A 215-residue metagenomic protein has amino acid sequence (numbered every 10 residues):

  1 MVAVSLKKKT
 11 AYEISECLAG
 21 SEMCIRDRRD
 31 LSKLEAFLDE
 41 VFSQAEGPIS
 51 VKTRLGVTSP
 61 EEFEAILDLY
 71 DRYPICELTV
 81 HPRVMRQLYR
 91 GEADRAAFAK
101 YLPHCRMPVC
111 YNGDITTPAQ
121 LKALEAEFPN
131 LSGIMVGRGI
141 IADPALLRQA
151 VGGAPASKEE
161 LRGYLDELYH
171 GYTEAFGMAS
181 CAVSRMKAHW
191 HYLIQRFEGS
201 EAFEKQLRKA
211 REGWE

Functional and structural regions predicted by a protein language model:
M1-K8: Right-handed beta-helix
T10-I25: Short, small-residue-biased leader/transition segments that mark boundaries at the very start of proteins
A19, H81, G137: Conserved residues at the C-terminal ends of beta-strands
S21-E22, R26-L34, R86-R95, A154-A156: Glycine-rich tight-turn/loop motif centered on a GG-T
R26, D30, K52, Q87-R90 (+2 more regions): Glycine- and other small-residue-rich loops at beta-strand/loop junctions that grip anionic moieties
S32, A36, Q44-P48, S59-E77 (+3 more regions): Alpha/beta catalytic cores of nucleotide-metabolism and tRNA/nucleoside-modifying enzymes
E40: Short, conserved SAM-binding segment of the class I
P48-T53, T79-R83: Short beta-strands and strand-loop turn motifs
